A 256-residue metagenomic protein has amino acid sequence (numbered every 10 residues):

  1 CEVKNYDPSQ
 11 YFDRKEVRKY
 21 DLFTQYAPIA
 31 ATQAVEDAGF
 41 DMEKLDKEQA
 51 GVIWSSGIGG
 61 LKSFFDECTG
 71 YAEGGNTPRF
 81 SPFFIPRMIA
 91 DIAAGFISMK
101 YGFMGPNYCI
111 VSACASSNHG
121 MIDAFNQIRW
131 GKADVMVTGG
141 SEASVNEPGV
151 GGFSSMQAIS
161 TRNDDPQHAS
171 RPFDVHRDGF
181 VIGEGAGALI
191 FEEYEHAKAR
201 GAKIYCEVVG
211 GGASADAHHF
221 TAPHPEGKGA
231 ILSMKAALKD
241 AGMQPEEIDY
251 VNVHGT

Functional and structural regions predicted by a protein language model:
C1-S112, S144-V150, E247-T256: Conserved beta-ketoacyl condensing-enzyme motif
R18, L22-I29, M88, I92 (+8 more regions): Conserved active-site and cofactor/substrate-binding residues in soluble primary-metabolism enzymes
A27-F40, A93-Y101, P106-E142, F180-A202: Active-site-proximal alpha-helical scaffold in enzymes
M42-K47, T77-P78, A90, Y101-M104 (+6 more regions): Solvent-exposed alpha-helices and their adjacent loops that cap or buttress functional pockets in soluble metabolic
Q49, I53-I58, V111, A115-N118 (+8 more regions): Short glycine/serine/threonine-biased micro-segments
Q49-I53, D134-T138, S170-P172, Y205 (+1 more regions): Short glycine-aspartate micro-motif
G59-D66, A143-S170, G212-L232, T256: Active-site-adjacent elements of ketosynthase-type condensing enzymes
D164-M243, D249-Y250: Condensing-enzyme catalytic core mediating Claisen C-C bond formation in acyl metabolism
